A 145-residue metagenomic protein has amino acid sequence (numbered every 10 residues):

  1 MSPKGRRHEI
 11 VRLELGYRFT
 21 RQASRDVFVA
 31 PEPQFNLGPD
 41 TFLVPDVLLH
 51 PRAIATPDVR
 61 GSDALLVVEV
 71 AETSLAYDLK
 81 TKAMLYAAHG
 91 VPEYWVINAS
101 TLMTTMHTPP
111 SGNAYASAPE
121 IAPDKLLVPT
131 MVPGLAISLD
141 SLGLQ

Functional and structural regions predicted by a protein language model:
M1-Q145: Gly/Pro/Ser/Thr-rich low-complexity, intrinsically disordered segments predominantly at protein N-termini
